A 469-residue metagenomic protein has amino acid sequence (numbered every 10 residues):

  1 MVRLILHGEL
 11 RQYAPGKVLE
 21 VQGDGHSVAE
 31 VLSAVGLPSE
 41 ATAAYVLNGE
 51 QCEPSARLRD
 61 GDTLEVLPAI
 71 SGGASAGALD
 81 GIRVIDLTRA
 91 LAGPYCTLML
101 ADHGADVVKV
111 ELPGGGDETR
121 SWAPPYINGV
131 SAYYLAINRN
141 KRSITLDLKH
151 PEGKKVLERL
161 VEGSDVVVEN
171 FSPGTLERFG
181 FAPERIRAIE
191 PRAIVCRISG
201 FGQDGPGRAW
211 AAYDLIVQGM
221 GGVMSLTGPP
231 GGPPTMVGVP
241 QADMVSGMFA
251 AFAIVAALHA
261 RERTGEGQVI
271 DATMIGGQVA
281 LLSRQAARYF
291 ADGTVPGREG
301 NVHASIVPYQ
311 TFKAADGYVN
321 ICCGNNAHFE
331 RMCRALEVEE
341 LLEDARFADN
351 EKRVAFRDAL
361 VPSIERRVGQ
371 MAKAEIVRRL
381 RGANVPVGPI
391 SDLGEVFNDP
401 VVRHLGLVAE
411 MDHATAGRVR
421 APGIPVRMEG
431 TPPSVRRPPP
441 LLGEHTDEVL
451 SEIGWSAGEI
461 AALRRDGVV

Functional and structural regions predicted by a protein language model:
M1-A74: Ubiquitin-like/PB1-type beta-grasp interaction modules and other compact soluble beta-rich domains
S75-R263, L441, H445-V469: N-terminal helix-loop segment corresponding to the beta1-alpha1 unit of nucleotide/adenylate-binding folds
Q203, G231-Q241, E262-Q278, G297-A304 (+1 more regions): Conserved Rossmann-fold dehydrogenase catalytic segment
G247-G267, A280-A291, C333-E339: Oxidoreductase and adenylate-handling cofactor-binding alpha/beta cores
V307-A383, V387: Aromatic-enriched alpha-helical interface/lid elements that frame and gate functional surfaces
A348, A416-A462: Flexible, small-/acidic-enriched active-site or ligand-binding loops
G382-R436: A glycine-rich dinucleotide-binding beta-alpha-beta segment and adjacent secondary-structure elements that constitute
